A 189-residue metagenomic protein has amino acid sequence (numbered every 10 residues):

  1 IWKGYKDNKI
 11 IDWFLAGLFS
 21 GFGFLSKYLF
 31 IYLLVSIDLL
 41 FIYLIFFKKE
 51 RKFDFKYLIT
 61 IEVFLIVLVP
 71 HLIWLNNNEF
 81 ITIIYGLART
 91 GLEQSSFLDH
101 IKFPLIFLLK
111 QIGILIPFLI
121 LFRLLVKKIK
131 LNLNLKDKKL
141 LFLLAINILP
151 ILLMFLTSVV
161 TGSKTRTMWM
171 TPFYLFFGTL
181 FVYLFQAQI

Functional and structural regions predicted by a protein language model:
I1-D12, F185: Membrane-interface transmembrane helices that cradle and orient dolichyl/undecaprenyl
I10-F14, L144-L149: Short hydrophobic alpha-helical membrane-embedded segments
F22, L34-L140, N147-V160: Transmembrane-lumen/periplasm boundary regions of multi-pass, lipid-linked membrane glycan transferases
L141, V159-Q188: Hydrophobic/aromatic-rich transmembrane helices and adjacent perimembrane loops
